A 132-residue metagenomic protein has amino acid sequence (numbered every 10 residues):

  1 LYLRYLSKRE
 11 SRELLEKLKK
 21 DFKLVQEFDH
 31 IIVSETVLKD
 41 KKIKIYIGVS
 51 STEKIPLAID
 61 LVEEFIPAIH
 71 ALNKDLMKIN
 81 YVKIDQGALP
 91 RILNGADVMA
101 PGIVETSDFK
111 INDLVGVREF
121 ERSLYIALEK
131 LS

Functional and structural regions predicted by a protein language model:
L1-S132: Accessory RNA 3′-end/elbow-binding domains used by RNA modification enzymes
